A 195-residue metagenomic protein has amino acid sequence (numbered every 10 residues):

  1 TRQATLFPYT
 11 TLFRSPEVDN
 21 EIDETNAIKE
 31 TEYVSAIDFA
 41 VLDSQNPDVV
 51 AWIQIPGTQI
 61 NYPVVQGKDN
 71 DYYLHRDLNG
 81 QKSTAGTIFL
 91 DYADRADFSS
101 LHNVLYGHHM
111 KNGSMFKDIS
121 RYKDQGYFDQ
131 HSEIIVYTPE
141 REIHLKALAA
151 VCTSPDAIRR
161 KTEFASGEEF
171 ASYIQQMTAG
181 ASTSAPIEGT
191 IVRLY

Functional and structural regions predicted by a protein language model:
T1, T5-L12: Short, small-residue-biased leader/transition segments that mark boundaries at the very start of proteins
T10-Y195: Solvent-exposed, non-transmembrane regions of membrane-associated and secreted proteins
